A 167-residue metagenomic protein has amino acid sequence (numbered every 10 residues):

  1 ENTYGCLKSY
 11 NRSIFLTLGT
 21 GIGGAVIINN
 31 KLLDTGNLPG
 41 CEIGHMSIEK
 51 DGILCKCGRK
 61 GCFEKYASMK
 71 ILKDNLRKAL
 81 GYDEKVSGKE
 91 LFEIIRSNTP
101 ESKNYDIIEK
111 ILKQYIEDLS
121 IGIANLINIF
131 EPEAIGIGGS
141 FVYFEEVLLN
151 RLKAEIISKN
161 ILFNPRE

Functional and structural regions predicted by a protein language model:
E1-N2, T20-G24, K31-L32, P39-G40 (+2 more regions): Short linear motifs at secondary-structure transitions and domain/linker junctions
T3-N11, S47-C55, R59-E167: ATP-binding/phosphotransfer module of carbohydrate and carboxylate kinases, centering on a glycine-rich
Y10-Y66: Glycine-rich phosphate-binding loop of actin/hexokinase-like ATP-binding domains
